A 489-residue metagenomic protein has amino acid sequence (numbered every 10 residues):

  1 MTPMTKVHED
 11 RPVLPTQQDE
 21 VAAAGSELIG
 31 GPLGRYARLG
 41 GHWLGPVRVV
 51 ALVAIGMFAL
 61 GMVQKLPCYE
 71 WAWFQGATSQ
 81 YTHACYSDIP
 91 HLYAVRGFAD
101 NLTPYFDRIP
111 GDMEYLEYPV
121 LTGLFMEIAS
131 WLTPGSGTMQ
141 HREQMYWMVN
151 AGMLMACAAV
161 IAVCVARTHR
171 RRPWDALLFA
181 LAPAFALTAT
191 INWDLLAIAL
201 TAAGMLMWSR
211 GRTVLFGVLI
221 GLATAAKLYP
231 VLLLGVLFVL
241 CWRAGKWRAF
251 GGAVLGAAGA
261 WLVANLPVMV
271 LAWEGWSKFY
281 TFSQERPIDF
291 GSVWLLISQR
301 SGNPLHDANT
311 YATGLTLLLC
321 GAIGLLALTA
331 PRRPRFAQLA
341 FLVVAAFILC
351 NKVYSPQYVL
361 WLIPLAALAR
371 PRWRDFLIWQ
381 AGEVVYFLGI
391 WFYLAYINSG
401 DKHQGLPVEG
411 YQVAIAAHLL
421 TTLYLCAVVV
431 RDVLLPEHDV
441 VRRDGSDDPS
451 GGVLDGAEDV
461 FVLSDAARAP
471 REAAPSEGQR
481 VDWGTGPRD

Functional and structural regions predicted by a protein language model:
T2-W276, T313-D489: Multi-pass membrane glycosyltransferase architecture that uses lipid-linked
V270-G314, G324: Periplasmic/ER-lumenal interhelical loops and adjacent helix-loop junctions in multi-pass membrane proteins
